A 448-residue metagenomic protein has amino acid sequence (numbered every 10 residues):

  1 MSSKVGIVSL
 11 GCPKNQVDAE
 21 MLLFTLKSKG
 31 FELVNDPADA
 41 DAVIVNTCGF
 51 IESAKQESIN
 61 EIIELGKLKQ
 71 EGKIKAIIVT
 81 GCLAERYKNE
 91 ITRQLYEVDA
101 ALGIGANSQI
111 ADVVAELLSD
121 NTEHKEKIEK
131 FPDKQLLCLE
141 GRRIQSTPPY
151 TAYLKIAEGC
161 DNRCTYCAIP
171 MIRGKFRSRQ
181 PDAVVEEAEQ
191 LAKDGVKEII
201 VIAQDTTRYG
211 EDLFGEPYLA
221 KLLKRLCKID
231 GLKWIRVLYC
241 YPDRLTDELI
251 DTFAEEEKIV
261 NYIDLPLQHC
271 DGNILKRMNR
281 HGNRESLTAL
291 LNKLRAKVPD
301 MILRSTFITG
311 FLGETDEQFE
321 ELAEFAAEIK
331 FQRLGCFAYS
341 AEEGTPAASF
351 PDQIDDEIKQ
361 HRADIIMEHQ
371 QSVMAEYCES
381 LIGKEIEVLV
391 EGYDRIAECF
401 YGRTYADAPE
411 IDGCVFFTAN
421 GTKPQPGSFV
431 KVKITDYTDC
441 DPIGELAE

Functional and structural regions predicted by a protein language model:
M1-Y209, E248, I263, E285-A296 (+3 more regions): Proteins enriched for Cys/Gly/acidic motifs involved in redox and nucleic-acid/cofactor modification
S9, Y239, L267-H269, V390 (+1 more regions): Flexible glycine-/small-residue-rich
C12, G210-G231, R277-M278, A341-S372: Radical SAM enzyme [4Fe-4S]-AdoMet core and its adjacent flexible, acidic and glycine-rich loops/tails across
A38-D39, D161, C270, R395-I396 (+1 more regions): Short strand-connecting beta-turns/loops that link adjacent beta-strands
I77, R86, I91, K193-F319: Conserved SAM/AdoMet-binding glycine-rich loop
R93-Q109, A220-L232, E255-V260, E321-R333 (+2 more regions): Structural recognition of alpha->loop->beta junctions
V184, V201, V237, L265 (+6 more regions): Conserved, mostly hydrophobic/aromatic
S349-E448: Terminal RNA-binding accessory module
